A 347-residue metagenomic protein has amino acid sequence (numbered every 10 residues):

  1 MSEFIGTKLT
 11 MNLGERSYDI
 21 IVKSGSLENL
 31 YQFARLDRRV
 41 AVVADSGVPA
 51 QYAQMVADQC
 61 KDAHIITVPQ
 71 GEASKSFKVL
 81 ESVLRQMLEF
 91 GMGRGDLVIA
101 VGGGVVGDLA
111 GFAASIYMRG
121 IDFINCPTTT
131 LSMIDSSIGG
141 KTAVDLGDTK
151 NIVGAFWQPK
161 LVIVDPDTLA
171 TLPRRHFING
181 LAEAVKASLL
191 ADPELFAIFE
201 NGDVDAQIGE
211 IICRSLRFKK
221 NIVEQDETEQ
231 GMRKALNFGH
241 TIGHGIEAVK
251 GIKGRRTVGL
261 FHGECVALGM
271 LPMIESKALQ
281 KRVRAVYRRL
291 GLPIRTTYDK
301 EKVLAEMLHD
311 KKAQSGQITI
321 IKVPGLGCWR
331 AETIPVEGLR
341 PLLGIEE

Functional and structural regions predicted by a protein language model:
S2-L97: ATP/NTP phosphate-donor binding region
I5, S17, A182-V185, L279-E347: C-terminal charged capping/lid subdomain of soluble metabolic enzymes
N12, G91-G93, I116-Y117, D145-L146 (+3 more regions): Solvent-exposed alpha-helices and their adjacent loops that cap or buttress functional pockets in soluble metabolic
K23, V42, S76, P127 (+4 more regions): Residue-level signal for inorganic ion chemistry
V105-F112, M133-I134, H244-G245: Short glycine/serine/threonine-rich phosphate/pyrophosphate-binding segments that cradle anionic phosphate groups
L109-G120, V249, E275-S276: Alpha-helix C-terminal capping segments
F112-G202, P324-G325: A glycine/threonine-rich phosphate-anchoring loop and its flanking beta-alpha core in nucleotide/phosphate-binding
I198-K302: Active-site segments that bind and position negatively charged phosphate/pyrophosphate groups
